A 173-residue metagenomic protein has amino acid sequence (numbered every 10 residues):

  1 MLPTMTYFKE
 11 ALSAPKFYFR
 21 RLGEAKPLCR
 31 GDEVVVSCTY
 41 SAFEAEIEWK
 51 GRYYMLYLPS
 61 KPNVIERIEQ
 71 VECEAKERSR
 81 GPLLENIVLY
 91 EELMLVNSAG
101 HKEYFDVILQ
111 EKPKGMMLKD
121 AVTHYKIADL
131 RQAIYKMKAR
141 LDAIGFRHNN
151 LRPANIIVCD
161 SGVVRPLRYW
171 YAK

Functional and structural regions predicted by a protein language model:
M1-V36, E66-V71: Juxta-kinase regulatory segment immediately upstream of eukaryotic protein kinase catalytic domains
D32, Y40-E85: ATP-binding glycine-rich loop module of kinase domains
E46, K112, I157-V158: Conserved hydrophobic "DFG−1" position in protein kinase catalytic cores
L83-L130: Conserved structural core of kinase catalytic domains
K126-R140: Conserved alphaE helix
D142-C159: Catalytic-loop of the protein kinase fold
R168-A172: Activation of the activation-loop gatekeeper triad in protein kinase-fold domains
